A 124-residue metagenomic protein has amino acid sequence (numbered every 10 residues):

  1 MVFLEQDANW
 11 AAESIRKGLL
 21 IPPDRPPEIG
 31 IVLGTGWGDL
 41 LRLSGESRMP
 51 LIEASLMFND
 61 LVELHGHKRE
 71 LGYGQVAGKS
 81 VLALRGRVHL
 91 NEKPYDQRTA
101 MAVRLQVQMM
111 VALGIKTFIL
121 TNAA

Functional and structural regions predicted by a protein language model:
M1-A124: Metabolite-binding pocket within alpha/beta catalytic cores that recognizes anionic/polar moieties
